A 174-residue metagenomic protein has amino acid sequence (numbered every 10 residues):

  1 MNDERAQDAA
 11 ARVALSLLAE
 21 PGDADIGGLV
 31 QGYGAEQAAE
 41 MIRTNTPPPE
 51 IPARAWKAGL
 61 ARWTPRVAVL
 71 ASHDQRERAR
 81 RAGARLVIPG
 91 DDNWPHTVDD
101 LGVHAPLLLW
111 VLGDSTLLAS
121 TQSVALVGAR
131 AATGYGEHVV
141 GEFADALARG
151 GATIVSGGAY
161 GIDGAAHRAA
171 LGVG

Functional and structural regions predicted by a protein language model:
M1-E142: Short, positively charged patches
N2-D3, L117-L118, L147-A152, G174: Domain-scale detector for complete catalytic domains at protein termini or as standalone homologs
E40, P47-P48, L147-I154: Short flexible/disordered coil segments
L107-L108, Q122-V124, G150-A152, G158 (+1 more regions): Generic beta-strand structural signal
A144, T153-G174: Phosphate/pyrophosphate-binding betaalpha-module
